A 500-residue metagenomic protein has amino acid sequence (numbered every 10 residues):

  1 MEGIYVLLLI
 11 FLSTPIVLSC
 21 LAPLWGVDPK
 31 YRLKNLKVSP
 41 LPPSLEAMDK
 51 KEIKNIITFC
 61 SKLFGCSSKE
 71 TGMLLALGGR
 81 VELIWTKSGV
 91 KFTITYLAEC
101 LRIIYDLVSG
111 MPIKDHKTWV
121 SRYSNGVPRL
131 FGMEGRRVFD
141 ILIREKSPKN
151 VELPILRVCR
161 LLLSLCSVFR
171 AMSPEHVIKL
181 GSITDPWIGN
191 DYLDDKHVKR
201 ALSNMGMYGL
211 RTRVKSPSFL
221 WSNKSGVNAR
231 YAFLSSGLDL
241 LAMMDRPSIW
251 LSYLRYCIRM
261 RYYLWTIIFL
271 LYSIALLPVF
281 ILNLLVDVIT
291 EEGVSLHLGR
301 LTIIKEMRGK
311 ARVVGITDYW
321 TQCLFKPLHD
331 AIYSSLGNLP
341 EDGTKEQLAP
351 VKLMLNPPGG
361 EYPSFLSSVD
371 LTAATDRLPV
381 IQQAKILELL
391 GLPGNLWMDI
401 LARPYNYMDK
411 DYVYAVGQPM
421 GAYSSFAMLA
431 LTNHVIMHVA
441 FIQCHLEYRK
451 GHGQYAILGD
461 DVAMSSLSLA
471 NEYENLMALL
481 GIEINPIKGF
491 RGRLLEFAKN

Functional and structural regions predicted by a protein language model:
M1-I303, M307-R308: Non-catalytic, polymerase-adjacent accessory regions of viral genome-replication enzymes
L63, I104-L107, V158-V168, W320-L336 (+3 more regions): Short, Φ-rich (hydrophobic/aromatic) sequence segments
M244, A498-N500: Short, intrinsically disordered, charge-balanced linker/junction segments flanking boundaries in proteins
L285-G309, N356-P358, N395-D411: Reverse-transcriptase-like RNA-dependent polymerase core
H297-R300, A349, C444-K450: Short amphipathic beta-strand starts and helix->beta connectors
K305-A373, H438: Active-site-proximal segment of RNA-dependent polymerases
G359-L458, V462-L480, K488-A498: Conserved polymerase palm-domain catalytic core
